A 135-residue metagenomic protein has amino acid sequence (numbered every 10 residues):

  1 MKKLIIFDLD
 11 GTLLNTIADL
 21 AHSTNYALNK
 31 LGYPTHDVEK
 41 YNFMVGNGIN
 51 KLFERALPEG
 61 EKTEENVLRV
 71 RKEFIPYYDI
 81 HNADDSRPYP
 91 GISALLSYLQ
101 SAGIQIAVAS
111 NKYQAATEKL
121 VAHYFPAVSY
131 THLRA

Functional and structural regions predicted by a protein language model:
K2-F43: Active-site neighborhood of HAD-like aspartate-dependent phosphohydrolases
I17, A21, N42-G46, R71 (+2 more regions): Amphipathic, non-transmembrane alpha-helical scaffold segments
D19, G48-K51, A94, A115-A116: Short alpha-helical
A27-L28, G48-K62, L120: Helix-loop "lid/cap" segments that line or gate small-molecule binding pockets
R55-S93: Metal-dependent phosphoesterase signature
I80-V108, Q114-E118: Short, acidic loop-to-helix structural element flanking the phosphoryl-transfer center in phosphate-processing enzymes
F125-Y130: Structural recognition of alpha->loop->beta junctions
T131-A135: Conserved small/polar residues in nucleotide/adenosyl-binding loops
